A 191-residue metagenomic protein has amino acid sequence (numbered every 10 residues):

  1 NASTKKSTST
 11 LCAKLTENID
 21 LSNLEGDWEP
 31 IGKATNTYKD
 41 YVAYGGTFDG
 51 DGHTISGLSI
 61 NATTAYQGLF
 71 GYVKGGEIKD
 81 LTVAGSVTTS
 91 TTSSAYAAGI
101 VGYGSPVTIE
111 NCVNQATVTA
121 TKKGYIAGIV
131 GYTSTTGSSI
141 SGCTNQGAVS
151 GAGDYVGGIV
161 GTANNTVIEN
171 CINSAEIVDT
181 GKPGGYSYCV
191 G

Functional and structural regions predicted by a protein language model:
N1-G191: Surface-exposed repetitive/solenoidal architectures
